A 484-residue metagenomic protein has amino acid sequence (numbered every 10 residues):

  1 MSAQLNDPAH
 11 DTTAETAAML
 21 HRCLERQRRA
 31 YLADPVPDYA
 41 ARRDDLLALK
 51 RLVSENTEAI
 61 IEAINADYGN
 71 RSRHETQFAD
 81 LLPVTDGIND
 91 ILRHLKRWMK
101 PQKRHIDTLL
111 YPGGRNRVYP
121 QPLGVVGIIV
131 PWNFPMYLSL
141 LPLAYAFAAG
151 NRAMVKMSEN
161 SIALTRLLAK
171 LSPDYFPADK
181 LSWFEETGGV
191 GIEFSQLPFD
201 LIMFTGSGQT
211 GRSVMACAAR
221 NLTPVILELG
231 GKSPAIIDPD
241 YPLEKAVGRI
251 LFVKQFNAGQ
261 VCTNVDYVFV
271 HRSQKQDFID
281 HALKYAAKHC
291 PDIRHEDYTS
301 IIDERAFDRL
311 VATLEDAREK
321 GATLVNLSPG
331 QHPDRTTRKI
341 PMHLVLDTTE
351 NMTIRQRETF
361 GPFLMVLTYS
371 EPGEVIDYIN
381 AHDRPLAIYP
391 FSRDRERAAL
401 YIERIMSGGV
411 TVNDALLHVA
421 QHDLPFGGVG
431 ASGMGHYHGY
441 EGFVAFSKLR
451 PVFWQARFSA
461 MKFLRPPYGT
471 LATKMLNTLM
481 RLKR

Functional and structural regions predicted by a protein language model:
S2-D7, R29, D38, I236 (+2 more regions): Conserved C-terminal structural/oligomerization subdomain of aldehyde/semialdehyde dehydrogenase
S2-N116: N-terminal Rossmann-like NAD(P)+-binding subdomain of aldehyde/semialdehyde dehydrogenases
L20, Y39, T57, L243 (+4 more regions): Residues at or immediately preceding the N-termini of alpha-helices
P35, K50-V53, T57, L92-M99 (+12 more regions): Structural signal for hydrophobic packing residues in well-ordered secondary-structure cores of soluble enzyme domains
R42, I88, G150, L181 (+7 more regions): Residue-level signal for inorganic ion chemistry
I64, T165-L168, F194, V214 (+4 more regions): Hydrophobic packing residues within well-ordered alpha-helices of enzyme cores
D107-K245, Y369: Rossmann-like NAD(P) dinucleotide-binding subdomain of oxidoreductase/dehydrogenase enzymes
Q209-T349, V412, M480-K483: ALDH superfamily catalytic-core signature
